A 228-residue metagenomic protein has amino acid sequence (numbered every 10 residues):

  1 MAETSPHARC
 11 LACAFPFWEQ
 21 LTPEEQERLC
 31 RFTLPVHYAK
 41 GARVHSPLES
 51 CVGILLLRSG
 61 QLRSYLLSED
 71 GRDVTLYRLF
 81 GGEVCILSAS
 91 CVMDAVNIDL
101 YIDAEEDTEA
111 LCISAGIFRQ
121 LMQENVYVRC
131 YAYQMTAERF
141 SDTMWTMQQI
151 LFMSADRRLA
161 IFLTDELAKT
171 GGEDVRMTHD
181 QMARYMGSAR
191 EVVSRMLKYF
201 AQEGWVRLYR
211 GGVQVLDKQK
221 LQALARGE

Functional and structural regions predicted by a protein language model:
M1-A39, A89-V92: Cyclic nucleotide-binding regulatory module and flanking cytosolic helices
G41, V52-Y65, F80-G82: Glycine- and acidic-residue-biased ligand/ion/polar-headgroup-sensing regions
V44-E49: Short phosphate-coordinating micro-motif centered on Lys-Gly-acidic
E69-L76: Short alpha-helix-to-loop micro-motif enriched in aromatics/charged/Gly
Y77-Q134: Cyclic-nucleotide recognition modules
E105-D107, Q123-S188: Polybasic "coupling" helices that flank or enter modular domains
T164-E228: Phosphate-/nucleic-acid-contacting segments
